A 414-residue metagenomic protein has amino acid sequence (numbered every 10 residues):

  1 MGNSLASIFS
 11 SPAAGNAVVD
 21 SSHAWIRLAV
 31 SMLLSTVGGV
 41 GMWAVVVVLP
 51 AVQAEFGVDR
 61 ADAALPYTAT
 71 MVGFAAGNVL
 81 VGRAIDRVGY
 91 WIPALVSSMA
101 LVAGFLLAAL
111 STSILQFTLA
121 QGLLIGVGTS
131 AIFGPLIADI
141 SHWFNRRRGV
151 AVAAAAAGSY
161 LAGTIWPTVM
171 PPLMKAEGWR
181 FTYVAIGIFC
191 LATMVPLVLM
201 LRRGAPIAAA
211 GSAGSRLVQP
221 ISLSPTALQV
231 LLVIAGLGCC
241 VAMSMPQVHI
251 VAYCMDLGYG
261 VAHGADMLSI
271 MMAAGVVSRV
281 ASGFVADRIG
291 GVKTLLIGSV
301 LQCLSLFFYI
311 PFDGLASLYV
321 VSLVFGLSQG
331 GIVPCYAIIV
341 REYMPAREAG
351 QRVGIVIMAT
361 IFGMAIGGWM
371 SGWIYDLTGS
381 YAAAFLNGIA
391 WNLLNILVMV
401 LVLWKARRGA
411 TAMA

Functional and structural regions predicted by a protein language model:
I26-R60, N78-V81, W166-P167, M245-V251: Extracytoplasmic
T36, G104, Q116-A131, L237 (+1 more regions): Hydrophobic core of transmembrane alpha-helices in multi-pass small-molecule transporters, especially MFS/SLC-type
V45-V52, A227-F284: Extracytoplasmic gate region of multi-pass secondary transporters
G57, G89, L110-T112, N145 (+2 more regions): Helix-breaking motifs and short loop linkers at transmembrane-helix boundaries and internal kinks in secondary membrane
A76-I114, A286: Conserved MFS/SLC helix-loop-helix module at the cytosolic interface between two early adjacent transmembrane helices
P93-L106, K293-F308: Structural signature of the two symmetry-related core transmembrane helices
S130-F144, G331-M344: Intracellular juxtamembrane helix-capping segments at the cytosolic ends of symmetry-related transmembrane helices
A154-R203: Helix-loop-helix hairpin linking two adjacent transmembrane segments in secondary transporters
